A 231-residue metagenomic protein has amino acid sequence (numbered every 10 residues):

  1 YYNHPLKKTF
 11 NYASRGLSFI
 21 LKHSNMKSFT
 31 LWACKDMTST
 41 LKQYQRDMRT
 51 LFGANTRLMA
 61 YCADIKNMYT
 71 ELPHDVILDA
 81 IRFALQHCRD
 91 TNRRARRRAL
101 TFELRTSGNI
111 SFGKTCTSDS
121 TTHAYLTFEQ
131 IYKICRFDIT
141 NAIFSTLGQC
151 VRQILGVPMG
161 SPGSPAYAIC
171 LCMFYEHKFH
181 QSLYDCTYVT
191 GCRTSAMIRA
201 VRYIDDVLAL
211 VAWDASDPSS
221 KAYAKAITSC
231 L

Functional and structural regions predicted by a protein language model:
Y1-L6, M26-A33, M68-E71, P158-P165: Conserved, non-catalytic sequence blocks in retroelement Pol enzymes and Pol-derived host proteins
Y1-R15, F29-F52, R199: Conserved beta-strand/loop block within the catalytic cores of divalent metal-dependent phospho-transfer/hydrolysis
L6-I20, Y44-R46, M173-H180, A215-L231: Inter-domain linker/hinge segments that demarcate the starts of reverse transcriptase and RNase H-type modules
S18-H23, G163: A broad, low-specificity signal for short, low-complexity segments enriched in glycine/proline and polar/charged
L21-F29, D90-R94: Short secondary-structure capping/junction motifs at helix and strand boundaries
L51-A226: Conserved polymerase palm-domain catalytic core
